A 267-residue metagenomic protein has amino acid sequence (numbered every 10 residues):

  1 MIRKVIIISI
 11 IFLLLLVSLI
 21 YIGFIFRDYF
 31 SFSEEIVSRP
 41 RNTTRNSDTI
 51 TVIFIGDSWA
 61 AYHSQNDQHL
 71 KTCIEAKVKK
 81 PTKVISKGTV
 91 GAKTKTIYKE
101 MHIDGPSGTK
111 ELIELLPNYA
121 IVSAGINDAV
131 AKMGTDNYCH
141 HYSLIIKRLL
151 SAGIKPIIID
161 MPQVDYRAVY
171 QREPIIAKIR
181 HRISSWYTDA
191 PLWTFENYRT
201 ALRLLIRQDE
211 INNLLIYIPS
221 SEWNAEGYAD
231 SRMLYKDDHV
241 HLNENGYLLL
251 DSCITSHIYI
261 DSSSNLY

Functional and structural regions predicted by a protein language model:
M1-I55, W59-Q65, E75-P81, E114-L116 (+3 more regions): N-terminal secretory targeting modules
N46-F54, W59-H140: Conserved SGNH/GDSL esterase-like catalytic core that processes O-acyl groups on lipids and polysaccharides
A61-Q65, K132-H140, D189-E196, V240-L248: Soluble non-cytosolic domains of exported or imported proteins
N66-D67, Y98-K99, A168-R172, G227-R232: Short aromatic-enriched loop/helix-cap "lid" or pocket-rim segments at secondary-structure transitions that line
A152-K155: A short helix->loop->beta-strand "cap" motif at the edges of active sites that frequently abuts
I159-E173, E222-W223: Short, solvent-exposed beta-strand-terminating loops
A168-P219: Substrate-gating cap/lid alpha-helix
S231-Y267: Histidine-centered active-site loop/cap adjacent to the catalytic His in serine esterases/O-acetyl transfer systems
